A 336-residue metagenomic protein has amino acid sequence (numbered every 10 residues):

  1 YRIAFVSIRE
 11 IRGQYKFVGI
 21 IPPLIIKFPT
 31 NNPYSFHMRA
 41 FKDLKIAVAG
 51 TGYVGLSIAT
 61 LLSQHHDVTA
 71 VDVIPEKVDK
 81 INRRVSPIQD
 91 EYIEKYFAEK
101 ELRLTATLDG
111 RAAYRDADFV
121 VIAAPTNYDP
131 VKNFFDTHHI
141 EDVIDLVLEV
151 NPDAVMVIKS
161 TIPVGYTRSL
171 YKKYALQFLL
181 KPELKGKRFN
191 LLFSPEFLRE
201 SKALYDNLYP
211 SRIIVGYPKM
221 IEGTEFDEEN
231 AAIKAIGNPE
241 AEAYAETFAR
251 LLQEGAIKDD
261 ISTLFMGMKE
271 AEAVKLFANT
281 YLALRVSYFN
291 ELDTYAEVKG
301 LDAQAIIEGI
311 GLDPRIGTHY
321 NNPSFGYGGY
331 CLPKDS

Functional and structural regions predicted by a protein language model:
Y1-R12, V18-S35: Short, low-complexity, charge-dense intrinsically disordered segments
Y34-S336: Structural/interface elements that position substrates and couple domains in central-metabolism enzymes
